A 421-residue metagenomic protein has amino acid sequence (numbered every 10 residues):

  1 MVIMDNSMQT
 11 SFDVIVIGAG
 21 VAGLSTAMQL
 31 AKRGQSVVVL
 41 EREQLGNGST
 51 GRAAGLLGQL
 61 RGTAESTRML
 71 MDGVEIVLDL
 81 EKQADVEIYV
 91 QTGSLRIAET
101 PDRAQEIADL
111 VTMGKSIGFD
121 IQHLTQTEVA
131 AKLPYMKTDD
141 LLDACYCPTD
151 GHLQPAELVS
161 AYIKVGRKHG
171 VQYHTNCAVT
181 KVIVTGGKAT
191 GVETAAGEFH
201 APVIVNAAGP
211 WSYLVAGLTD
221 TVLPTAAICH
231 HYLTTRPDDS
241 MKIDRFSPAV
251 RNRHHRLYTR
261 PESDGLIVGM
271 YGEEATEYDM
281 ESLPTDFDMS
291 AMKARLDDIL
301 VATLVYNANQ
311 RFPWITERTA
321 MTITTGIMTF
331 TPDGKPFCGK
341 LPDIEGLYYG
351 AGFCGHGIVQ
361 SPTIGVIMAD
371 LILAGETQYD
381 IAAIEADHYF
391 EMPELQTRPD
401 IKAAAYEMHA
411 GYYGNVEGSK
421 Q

Functional and structural regions predicted by a protein language model:
M8-G20, V38: Beta1/beta-strand and adjacent pyrophosphate-binding region of the FAD-binding site in flavoprotein oxidoreductases
T10-F12, E193-V203: Core beta-strand elements of the Rossmann-like FAD/NAD(P) dinucleotide-binding domain in flavoenzyme oxidoreductases
A31-T50: Glycine-rich FAD pyrophosphate-binding loop
A54-K132, R256-T259, S419-K420: Dinucleotide-binding Rossmann-like beta1-alpha1 core, especially the glycine-rich loop that anchors the ADP
I76-D79, E99-H169, H174-T175, K181-K188: Flavin (FAD/FMN) cofactor-binding and adjacent substrate-gating region of FAD-dependent oxidoreductase domains
E198-P248: Central helical "cap/lid" subdomain
V222, D239-G346: Active-site lid/adjacent beta-loop-alpha segment flanking the redox-cofactor pocket in flavoenzymes
R295, A302-K402: C-terminal catalytic lobe of FAD-dependent flavoproteins
